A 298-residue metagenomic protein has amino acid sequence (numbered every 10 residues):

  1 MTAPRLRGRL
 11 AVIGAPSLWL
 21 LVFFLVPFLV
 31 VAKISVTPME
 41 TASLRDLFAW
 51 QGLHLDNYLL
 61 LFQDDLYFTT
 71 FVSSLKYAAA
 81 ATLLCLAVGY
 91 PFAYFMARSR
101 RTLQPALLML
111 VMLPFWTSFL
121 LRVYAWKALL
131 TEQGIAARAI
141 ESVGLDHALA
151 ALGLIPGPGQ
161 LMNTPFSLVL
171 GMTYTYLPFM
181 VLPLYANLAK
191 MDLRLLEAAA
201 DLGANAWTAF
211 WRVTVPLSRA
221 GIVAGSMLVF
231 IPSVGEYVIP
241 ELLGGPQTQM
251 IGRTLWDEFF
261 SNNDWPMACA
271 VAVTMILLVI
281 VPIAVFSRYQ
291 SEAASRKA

Functional and structural regions predicted by a protein language model:
M1-I34, F95, P105, M109 (+1 more regions): N-terminal signal-anchor/first transmembrane alpha helix
M1-R5, A80-M112, K127-A128, L195-L196 (+2 more regions): Transmembrane-helix boundary motif in ABC transporter permease subunits
T2, A11-V12, Y185-L196, A200 (+1 more regions): C-terminal transmembrane helix and the adjacent membrane-cytosol boundary/short C-terminal tail of inner/organellar
A3-R9, M39, Y58-D65, Y237-S287: Interhelical loop and adjacent transmembrane-helix boundary motif in polytopic membrane transport permeases
G14-L18, L113, Y174, M180-R194 (+2 more regions): Transmembrane alpha-helices
L25-D65, Q133, G245-P246, A298: Short membrane-interfacial helix/loop motifs at transmembrane-helix boundaries
L29, M39-T41, L121-V123, F179-P183 (+1 more regions): Non-cytoplasmic
D46-F48, V123-T173, L243-Q247: Membrane-interfacial helix termini and adjacent extracytoplasmic/periplasmic loops of multi-pass transporters
